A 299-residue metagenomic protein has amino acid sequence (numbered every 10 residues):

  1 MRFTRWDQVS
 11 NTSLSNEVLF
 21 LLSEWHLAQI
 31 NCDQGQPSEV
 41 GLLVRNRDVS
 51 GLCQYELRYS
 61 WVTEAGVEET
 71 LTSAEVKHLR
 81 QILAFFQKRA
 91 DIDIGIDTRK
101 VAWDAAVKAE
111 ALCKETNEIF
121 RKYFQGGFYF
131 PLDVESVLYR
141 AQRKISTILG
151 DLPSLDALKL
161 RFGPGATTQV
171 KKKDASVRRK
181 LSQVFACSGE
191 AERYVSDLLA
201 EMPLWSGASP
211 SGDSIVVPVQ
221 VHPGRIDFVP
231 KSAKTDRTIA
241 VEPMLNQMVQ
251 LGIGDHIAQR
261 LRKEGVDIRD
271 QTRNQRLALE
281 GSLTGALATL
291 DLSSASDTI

Functional and structural regions predicted by a protein language model:
M1-V221: Non-catalytic, polymerase-adjacent accessory regions of viral genome-replication enzymes
V62, L204, V229-D236, D255-K263: Function-dense linear segments that define catalytic or interfacial modules in macromolecule-processing proteins
Q220-K231: Active-site-adjacent bridging/hinge elements
G224, K234-D236, G285: Short beta-strand-initiation
K234, L245, S293-A295: Short acidic/polar capping segments at secondary-structure boundaries
A240, M244-L290: Active-site-proximal segment of RNA-dependent polymerases
L287-I299: Short acidic, Gly/Ser-rich segments with clustered Asp/Glu that frequently serve as metal-coordination loops in enzyme
